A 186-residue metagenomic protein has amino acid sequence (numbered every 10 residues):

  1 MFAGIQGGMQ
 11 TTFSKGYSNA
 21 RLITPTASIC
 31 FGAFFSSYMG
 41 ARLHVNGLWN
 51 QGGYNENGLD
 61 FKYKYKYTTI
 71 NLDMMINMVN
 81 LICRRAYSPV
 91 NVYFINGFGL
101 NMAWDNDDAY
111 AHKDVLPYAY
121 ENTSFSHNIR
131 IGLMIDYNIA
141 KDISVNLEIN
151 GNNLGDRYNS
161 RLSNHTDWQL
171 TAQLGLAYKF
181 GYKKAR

Functional and structural regions predicted by a protein language model:
M1-C30, D105: Short glycine/proline- and aromatic-enriched beta-strand/turn motifs that initiate or cap beta-hairpins
F2-G4, G40-R42, N91-I95, S144-N146 (+1 more regions): Residue-level detector of the transmembrane beta-barrel scaffold of outer-membrane proteins
A3-K15, A41-W49, F98-N101, I149-G155: Transmembrane beta-strand segments that form the barrel wall of outer-membrane beta-barrel proteins
I5-M9, I29-A33, L72-M78, N96-L100 (+3 more regions): Residues on the lipid-exposed face of transmembrane beta-strands in outer-membrane beta-barrel proteins
F13-Y17, Y54-Y63, D114-E121, R157-N164: Extracellular loop and loop/strand-boundary signature of outer-membrane beta-barrel proteins
R21-A27, K64-I70, S88-V90, E121-I129 (+1 more regions): Residues that define the transmembrane beta-barrel architecture of outer-membrane proteins
A33-L43, L81-C83, Y137-V145, Y182-A185: Repeated loop/turn-to-beta-strand initiation elements of outer-membrane beta-barrel proteins
S37-H112: Gram-negative (and chloroplast) outer-membrane scaffold detector with strong preference for beta-barrel transmembrane
